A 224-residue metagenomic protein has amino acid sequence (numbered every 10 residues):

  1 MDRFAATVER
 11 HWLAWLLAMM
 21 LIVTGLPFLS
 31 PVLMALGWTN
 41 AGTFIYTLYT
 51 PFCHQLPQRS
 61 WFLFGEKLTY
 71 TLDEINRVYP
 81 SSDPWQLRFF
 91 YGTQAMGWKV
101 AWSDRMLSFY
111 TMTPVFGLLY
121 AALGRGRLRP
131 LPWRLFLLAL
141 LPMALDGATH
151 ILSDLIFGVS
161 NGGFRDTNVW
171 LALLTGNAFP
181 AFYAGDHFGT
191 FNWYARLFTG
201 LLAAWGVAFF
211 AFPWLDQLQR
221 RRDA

Functional and structural regions predicted by a protein language model:
M1-E9: Cytosolic juxtamembrane amphipathic/interface segments immediately preceding and feeding into a transmembrane helix
A6-T7, A122-P130: Membrane-interface helix-boundary motifs at transmembrane edges
R10-N40: N-terminal signal-anchor transmembrane alpha helix
M19-P27, M112-F116, L131-D154: Small-polar-interrupted transmembrane alpha-helices in polytopic inner-membrane proteins
A35-W102, V159-F188: Extracytosolic (periplasmic/ER-lumenal) interhelical loops and adjacent juxtamembrane/interface segments of multi-pass
K99-T111, Y194-L202: Membrane-interface loop-to-helix entry segments
T111-F116, F198-W214: Hydrophobic cores of alpha-helical transmembrane segments in multi-pass inner/ER membrane proteins, independent
P213-A224: Membrane-interface capping segments at transmembrane-helix boundaries
